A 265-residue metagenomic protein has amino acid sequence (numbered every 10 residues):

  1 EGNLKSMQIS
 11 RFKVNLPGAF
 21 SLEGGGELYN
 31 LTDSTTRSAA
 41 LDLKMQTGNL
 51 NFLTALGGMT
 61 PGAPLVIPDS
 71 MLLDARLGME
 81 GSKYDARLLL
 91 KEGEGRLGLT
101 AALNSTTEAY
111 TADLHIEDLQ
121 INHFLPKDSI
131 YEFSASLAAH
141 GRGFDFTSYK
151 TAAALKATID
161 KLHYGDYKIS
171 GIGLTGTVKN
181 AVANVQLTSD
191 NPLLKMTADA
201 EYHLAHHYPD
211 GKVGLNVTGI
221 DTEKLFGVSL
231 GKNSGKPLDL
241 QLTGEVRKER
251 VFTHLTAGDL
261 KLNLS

Functional and structural regions predicted by a protein language model:
E1-S265: Interface amphipathic segments
